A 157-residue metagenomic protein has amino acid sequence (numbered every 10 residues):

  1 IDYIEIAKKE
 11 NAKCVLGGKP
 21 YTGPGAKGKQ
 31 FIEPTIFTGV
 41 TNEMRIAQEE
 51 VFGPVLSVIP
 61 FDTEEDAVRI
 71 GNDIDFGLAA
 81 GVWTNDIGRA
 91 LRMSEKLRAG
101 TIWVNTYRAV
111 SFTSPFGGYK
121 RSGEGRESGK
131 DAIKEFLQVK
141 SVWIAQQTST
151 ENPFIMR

Functional and structural regions predicted by a protein language model:
C14-G17, V104-T106: General beta-strand structural signal in soluble alpha/beta enzymes
G18-G25: Short, solvent-exposed loop/turn elements at beta->coil junctions and helix N-caps that rim active or binding pockets
K27-R157: Conserved C-terminal structural/oligomerization subdomain of aldehyde/semialdehyde dehydrogenase
